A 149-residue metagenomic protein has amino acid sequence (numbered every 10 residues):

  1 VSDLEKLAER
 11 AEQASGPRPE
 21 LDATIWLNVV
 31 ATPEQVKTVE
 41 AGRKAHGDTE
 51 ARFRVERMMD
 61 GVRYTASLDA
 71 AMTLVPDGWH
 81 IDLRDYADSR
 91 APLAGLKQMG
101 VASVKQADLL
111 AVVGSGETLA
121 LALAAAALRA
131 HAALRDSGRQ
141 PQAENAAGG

Functional and structural regions predicted by a protein language model:
V1-L121, A125-G149: Glycine-rich anion-binding surface patch
